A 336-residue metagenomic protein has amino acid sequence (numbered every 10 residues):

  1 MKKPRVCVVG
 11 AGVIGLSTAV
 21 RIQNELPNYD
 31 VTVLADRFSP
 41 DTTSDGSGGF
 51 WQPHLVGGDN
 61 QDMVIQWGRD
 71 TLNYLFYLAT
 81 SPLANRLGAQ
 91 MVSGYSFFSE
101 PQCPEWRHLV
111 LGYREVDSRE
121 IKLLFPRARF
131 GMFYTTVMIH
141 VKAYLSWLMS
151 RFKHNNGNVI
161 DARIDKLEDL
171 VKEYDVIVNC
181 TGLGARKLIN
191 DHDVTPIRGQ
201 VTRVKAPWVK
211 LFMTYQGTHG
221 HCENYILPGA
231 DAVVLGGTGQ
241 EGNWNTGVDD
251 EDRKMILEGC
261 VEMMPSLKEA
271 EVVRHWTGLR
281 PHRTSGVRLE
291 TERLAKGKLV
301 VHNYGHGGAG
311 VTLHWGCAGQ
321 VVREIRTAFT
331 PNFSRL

Functional and structural regions predicted by a protein language model:
K2-I14: Beta1/beta-strand and adjacent pyrophosphate-binding region of the FAD-binding site in flavoprotein oxidoreductases
S17, V171-E258, E262-E271: Flavin-dependent oxidoreductases
Q23-D45: Glycine-rich FAD pyrophosphate-binding loop
G49-A128: Dinucleotide-binding Rossmann-like beta1-alpha1 core, especially the glycine-rich loop that anchors the ADP
D59-T71, G131-W147, G247-D252, T312-L313: Short beta-strand to alpha-helix junction loop
L87-V92, V159, P265-G278: A short coil-to-beta-strand element that immediately follows conserved catalytic motifs
I121-V176, C180, A185, W315: Helical element adjacent to the flavin cofactor pocket in flavoenzyme catalytic cores
W147, A270-L336: C-terminal catalytic lobe of FAD-dependent flavoproteins
